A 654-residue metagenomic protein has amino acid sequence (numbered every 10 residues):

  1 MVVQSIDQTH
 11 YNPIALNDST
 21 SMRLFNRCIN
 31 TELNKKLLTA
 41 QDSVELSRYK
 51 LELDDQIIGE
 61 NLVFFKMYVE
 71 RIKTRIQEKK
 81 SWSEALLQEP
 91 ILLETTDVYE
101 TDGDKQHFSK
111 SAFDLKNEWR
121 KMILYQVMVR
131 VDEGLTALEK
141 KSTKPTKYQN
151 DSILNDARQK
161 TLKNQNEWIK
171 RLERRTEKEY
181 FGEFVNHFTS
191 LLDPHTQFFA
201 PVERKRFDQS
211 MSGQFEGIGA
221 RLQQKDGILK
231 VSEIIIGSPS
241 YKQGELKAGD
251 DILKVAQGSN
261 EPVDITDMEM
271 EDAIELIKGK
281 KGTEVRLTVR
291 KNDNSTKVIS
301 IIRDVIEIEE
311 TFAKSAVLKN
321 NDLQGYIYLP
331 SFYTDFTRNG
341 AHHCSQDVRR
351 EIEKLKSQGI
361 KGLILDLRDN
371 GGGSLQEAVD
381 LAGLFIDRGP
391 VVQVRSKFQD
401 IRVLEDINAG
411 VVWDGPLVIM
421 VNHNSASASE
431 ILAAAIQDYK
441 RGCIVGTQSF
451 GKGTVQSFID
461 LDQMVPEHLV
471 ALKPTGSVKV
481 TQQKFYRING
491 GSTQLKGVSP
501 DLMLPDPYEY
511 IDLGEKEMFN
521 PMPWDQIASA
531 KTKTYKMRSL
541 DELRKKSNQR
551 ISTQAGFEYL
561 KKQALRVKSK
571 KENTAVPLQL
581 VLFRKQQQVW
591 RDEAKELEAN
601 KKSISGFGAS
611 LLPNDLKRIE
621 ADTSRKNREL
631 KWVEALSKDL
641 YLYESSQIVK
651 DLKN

Functional and structural regions predicted by a protein language model:
M1-E94: Charged, amphipathic alpha-helical regulatory modules used for macromolecular assembly or allosteric control
M1-Y11, I29, Y49-E52, K163-E167 (+2 more regions): Acidic/histidine-rich, surface-exposed loop or edge segments in extracytoplasmic proteins
D7-N17, K170-E179, T196-F215, L222-Q224 (+7 more regions): Cleft-lining beta-strand/loop regions that shape enzyme active-site pockets
I14, T31, L51, L62-S81 (+4 more regions): PDZ/PDZ-like domain segments forming the peptide/carboxylate-binding groove, activating on the N-terminal beta-strands
S19, R23-R27, R48, E52 (+20 more regions): Extracytoplasmic/secreted proteins, especially bacterial periplasmic and envelope-associated proteins
E78-G217, R221-D226: Extended, domain-scale alpha-helical bundle/helix-rich regions
W82, D104-S109, F113, Y125-Q126 (+3 more regions): Conserved functional hotspot residues or short segments at active or partner-binding sites across diverse domains
A428, K440, T447-L513: Polar, glycine-rich mid-to-C-terminal structural blocks that act as macromolecule-binding/assembly scaffolds
